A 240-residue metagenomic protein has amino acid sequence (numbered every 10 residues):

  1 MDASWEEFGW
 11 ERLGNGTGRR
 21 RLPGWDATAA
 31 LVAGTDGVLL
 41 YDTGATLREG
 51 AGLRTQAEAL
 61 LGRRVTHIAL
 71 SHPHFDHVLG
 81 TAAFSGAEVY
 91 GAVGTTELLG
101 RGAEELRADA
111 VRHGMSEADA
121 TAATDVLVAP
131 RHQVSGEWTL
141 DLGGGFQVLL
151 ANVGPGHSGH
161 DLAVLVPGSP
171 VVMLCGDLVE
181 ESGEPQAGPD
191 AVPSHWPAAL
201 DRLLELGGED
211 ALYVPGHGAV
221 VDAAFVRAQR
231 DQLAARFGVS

Functional and structural regions predicted by a protein language model:
E7-T55, L162-G176: Conserved beta-strand hairpin/beta-sheet module of binuclear metal-dependent hydrolase folds, prominently
R12, E97-N152, D201: Metallo-beta-lactamase
G16, V32, D42, A57 (+9 more regions): Divalent metal-coordination and catalytic microenvironments
R19, L39-D42, T66-A69, L149-L150: Short catalytic-loop micro-motif centered on adjacent basic/acidic residues
G37-L39, A45-L47, T139, Q147-A228: Metallo-beta-lactamase
A45-T46, V93-E97, V179, G238: Short, acidic/turn-prone active-site loops that include or flank metal/cofactor- and phosphate-binding residues
R48-G91, Q133, E205-D210: Active-site metal-binding motif and surrounding structural segment of the metallo-beta-lactamase
A224-S240: Short, electropositive alpha-helical surface patch
